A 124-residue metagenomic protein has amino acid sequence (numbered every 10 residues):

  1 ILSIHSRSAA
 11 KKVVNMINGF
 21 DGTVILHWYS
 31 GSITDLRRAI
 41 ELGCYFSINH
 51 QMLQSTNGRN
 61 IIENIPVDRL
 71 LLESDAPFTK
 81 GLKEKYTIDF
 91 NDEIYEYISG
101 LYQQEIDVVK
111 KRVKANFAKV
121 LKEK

Functional and structural regions predicted by a protein language model:
I1-L42, M52, N60, G81-K85 (+2 more regions): Divalent metal-binding pocket/active-site signature
N18, E63-N64, G100: Solvent-exposed polar/charged
G22, D68-L71, I106-V108: Short acidic capping loops at alpha-helix termini that bridge into adjacent secondary structure
H27, D75, V109: Residue-level signal for inorganic ion chemistry
S47: A contiguous pocket-lining binding segment that forms or flanks enzyme active sites
N57-V67: Short amphipathic alpha-helices and their capping/turn segments at secondary-structure boundaries
D68-K85: Short acidic/histidine-rich active-site segments
D92-K124: Mid-to-C-terminal alpha-helical segments outside catalytic/metal-binding sites
